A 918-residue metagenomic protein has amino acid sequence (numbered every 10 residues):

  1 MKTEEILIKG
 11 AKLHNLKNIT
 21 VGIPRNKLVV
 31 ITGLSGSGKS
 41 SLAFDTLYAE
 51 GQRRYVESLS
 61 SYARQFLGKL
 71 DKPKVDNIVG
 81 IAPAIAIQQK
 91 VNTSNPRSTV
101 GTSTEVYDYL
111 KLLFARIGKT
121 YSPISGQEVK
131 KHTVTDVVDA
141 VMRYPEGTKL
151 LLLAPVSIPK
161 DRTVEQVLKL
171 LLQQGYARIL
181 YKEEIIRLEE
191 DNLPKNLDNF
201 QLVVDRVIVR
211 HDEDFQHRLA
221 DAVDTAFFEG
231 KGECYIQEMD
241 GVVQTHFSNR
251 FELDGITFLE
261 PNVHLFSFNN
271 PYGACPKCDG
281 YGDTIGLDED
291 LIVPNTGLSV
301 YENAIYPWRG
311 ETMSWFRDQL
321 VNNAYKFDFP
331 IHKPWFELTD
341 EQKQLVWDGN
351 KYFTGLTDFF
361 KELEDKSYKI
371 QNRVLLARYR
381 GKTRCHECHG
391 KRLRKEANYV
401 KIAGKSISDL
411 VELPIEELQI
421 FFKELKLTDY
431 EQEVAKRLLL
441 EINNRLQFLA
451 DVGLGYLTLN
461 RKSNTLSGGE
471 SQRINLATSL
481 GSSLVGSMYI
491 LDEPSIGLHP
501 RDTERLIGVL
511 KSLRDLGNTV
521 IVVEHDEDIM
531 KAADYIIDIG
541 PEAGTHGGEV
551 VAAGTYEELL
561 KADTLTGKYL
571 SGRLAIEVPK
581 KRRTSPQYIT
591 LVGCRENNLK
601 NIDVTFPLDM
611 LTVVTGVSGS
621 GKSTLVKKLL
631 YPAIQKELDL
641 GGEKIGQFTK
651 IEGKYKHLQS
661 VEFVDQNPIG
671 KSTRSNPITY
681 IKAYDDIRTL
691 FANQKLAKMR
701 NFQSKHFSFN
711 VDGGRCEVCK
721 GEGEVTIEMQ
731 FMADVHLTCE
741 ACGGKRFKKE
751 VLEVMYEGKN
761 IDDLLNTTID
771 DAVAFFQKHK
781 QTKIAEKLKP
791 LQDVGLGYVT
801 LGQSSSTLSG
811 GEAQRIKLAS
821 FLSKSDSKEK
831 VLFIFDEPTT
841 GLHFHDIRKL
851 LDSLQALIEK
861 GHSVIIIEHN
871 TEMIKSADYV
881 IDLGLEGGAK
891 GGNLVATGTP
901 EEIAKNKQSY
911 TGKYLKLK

Functional and structural regions predicted by a protein language model:
M1-K918: Conserved phosphate-binding elements of NTP-dependent enzyme cores
